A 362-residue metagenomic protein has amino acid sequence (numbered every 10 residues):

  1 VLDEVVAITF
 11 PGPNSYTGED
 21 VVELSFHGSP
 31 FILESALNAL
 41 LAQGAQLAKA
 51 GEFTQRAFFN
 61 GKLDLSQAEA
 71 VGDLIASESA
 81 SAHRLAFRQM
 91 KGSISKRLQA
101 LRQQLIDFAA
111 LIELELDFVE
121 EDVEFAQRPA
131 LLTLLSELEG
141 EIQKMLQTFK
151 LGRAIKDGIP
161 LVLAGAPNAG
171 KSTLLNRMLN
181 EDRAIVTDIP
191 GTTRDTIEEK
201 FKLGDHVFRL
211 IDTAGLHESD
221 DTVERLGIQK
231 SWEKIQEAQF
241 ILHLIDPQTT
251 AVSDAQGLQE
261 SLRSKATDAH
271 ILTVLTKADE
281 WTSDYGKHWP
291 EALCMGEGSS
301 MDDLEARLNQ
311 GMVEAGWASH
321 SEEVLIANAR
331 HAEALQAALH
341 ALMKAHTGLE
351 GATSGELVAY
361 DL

Functional and structural regions predicted by a protein language model:
V1-P11, G191-S219, E237-F240: Switch I (G2) and immediately adjacent beta-strands of P-loop GTPase domains
V1-R84, R88, G92, K265 (+1 more regions): A glycine-rich (often HGG/GG-containing) alpha/beta subdomain
A7, L47, L161-L163, V186 (+1 more regions): Generic preference for hydrophobic
T9, F26-G28, L163-P167, D212: Flexible glycine-/small-residue-rich
S25-H27, A214, Q248, A278: Anionic group-transfer/hydrolysis microenvironments
A80-L203, S219-D221, E237, Q248-L362: C-terminal-of-GTPase-core extension/linker across diverse P-loop GTPases
L210, L244, V274: Generic enzyme active-site microenvironment
E224-Q248: Inter-motif core of Ras-like GTPase G domains
